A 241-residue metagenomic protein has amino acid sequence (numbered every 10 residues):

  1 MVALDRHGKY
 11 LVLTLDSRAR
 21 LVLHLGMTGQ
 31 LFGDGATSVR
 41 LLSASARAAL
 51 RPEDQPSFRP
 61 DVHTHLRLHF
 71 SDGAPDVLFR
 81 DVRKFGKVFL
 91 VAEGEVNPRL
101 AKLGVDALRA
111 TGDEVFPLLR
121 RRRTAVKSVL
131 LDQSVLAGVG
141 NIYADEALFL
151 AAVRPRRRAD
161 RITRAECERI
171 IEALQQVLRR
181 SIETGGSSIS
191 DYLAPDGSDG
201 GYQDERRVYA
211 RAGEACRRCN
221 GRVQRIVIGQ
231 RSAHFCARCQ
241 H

Functional and structural regions predicted by a protein language model:
M1-H241: Structured catalytic/nucleic-acid-binding cores of DNA maintenance enzymes
